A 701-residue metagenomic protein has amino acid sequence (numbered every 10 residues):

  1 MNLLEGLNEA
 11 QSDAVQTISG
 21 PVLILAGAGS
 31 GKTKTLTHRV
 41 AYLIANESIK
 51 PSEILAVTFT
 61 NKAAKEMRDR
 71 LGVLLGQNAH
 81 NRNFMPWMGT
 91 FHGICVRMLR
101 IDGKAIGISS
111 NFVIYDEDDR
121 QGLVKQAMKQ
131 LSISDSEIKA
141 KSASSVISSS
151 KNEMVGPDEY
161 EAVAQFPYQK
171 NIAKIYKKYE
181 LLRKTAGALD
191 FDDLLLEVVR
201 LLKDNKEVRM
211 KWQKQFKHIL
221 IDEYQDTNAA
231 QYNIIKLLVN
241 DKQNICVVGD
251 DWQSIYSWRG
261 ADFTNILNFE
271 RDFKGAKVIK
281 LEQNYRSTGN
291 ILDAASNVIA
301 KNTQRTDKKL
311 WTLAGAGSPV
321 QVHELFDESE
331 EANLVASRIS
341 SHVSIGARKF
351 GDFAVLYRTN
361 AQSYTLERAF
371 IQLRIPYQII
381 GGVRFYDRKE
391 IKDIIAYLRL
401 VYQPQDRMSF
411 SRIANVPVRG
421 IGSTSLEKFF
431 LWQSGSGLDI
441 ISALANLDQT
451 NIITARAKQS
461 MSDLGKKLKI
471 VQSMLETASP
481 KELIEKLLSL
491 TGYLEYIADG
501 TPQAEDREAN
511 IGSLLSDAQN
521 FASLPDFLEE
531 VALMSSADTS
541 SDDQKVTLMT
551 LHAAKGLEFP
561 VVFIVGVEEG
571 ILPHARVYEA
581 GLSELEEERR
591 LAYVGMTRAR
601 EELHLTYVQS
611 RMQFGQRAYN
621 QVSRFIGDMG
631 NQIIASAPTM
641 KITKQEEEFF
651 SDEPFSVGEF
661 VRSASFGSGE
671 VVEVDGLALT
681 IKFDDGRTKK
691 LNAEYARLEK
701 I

Functional and structural regions predicted by a protein language model:
M1-S110, I114-Y115, Q121, M210 (+2 more regions): P-loop NTPase Walker
L3-G6, H38, Y42-A45, V73 (+3 more regions): Conserved RecA-like helicase ATPase core segment that couples NTP binding/hydrolysis to strand translocation
G6-Q16, G20-I24, T35, L55-T58 (+6 more regions): Conserved helicase NTPase motor core
T17-I18, N83-M85, K104-D193, F216 (+3 more regions): ATP-hydrolysis module of ASCE/P-loop NTPase motor domains, specifically the Walker B Asp-Glu catalytic pair
S30-L36, G103, K274-K277, E282-P376 (+4 more regions): Helicase P-loop NTPase motor core
Q165, S363-I375, R388, I395-Q632: Conserved helicase C-terminal RecA-like lobe
L572, T680-K682, G686-L698: A short macromolecule-binding patch
A635-R662: Mixed-charge, Lys/Arg-rich low-complexity intrinsically disordered regions
